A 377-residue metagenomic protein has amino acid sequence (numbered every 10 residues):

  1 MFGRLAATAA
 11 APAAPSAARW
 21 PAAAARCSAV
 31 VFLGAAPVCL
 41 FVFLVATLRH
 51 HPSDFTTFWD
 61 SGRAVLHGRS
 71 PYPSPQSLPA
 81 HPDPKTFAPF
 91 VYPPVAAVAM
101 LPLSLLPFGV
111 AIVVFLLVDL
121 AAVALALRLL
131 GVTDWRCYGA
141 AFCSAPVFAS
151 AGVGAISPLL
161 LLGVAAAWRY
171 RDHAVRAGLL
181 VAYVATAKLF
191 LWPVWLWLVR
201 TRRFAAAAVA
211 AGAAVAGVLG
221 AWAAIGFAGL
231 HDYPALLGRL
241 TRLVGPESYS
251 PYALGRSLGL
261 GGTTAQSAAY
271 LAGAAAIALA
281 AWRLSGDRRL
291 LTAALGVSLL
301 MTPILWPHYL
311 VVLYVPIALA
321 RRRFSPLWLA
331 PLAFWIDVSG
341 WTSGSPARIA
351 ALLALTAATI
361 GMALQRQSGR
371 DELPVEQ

Functional and structural regions predicted by a protein language model:
F2-A177, T201-R322, I336-V338, T342 (+1 more regions): Primarily membrane-embedded glycan-assembly and transfer machineries that use lipid-linked glycans
V181-L198, T302-Y309: Transmembrane helices and adjacent periplasmic/lumenal helix-loop junctions of polyprenol-phosphate-dependent
T186-L189, A216-G220, P326: Membrane-embedded alpha-helical segments of transport systems, primarily multispan ion/solute transporters
V215, S325-D337, L352-A357, E376: Signature aromatic-anchored transmembrane alpha helix within multi-pass, membrane-resident enzymes that catalyze glycan
T342-L355: Loop-to-transmembrane alpha-helix initiation sites
